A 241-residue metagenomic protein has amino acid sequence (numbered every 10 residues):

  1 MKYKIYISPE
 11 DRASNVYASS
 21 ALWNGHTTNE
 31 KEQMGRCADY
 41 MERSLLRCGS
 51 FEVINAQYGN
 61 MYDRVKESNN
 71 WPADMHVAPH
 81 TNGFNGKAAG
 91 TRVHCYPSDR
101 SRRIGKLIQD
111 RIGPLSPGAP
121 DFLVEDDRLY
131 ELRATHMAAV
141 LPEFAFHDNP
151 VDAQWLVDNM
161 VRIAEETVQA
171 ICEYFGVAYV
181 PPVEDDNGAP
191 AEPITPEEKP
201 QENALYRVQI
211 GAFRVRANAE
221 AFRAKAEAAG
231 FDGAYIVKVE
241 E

Functional and structural regions predicted by a protein language model:
M1-V65, K238: Active-site histidine-acidic residue metal-binding/catalytic motifs, centered on HxH/HExxH-like signatures
Y3, D185-E241: Solvent-exposed beta-strand motifs enriched in subsets of small alpha/beta binding domains, especially certain
Y3-Y17, W71, H76-A88, H94 (+1 more regions): Active-site-adjacent mobile loop/cap segments within catalytic or ligand-binding domains
S14-E30, G83-L107, R111: A short, glycine/acidic-enriched catalytic loop
S19-A21, R47-Y58, K66-P72, I108 (+4 more regions): Catalytic phosphate/metal-binding cores of nucleic-acid and nucleotide-processing enzymes, i.e., regions that mediate
W23-E32, I54-Y58, G90-S98, P150-V157 (+1 more regions): Second-shell loop/turn segments in exported
R36-L46, R100-P117, V151-P181: Long, well-ordered alpha-helical scaffolding segments within enzyme catalytic domains, especially pronounced
